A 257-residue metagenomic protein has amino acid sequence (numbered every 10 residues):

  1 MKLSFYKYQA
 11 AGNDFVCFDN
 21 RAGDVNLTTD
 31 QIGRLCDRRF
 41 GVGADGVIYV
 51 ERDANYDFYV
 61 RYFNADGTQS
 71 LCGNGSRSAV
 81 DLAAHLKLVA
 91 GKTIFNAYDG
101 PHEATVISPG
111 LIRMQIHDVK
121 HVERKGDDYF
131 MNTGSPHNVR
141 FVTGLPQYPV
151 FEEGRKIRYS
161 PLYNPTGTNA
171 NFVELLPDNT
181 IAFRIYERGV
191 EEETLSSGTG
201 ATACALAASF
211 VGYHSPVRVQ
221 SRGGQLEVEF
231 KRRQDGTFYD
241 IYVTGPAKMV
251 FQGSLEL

Functional and structural regions predicted by a protein language model:
M1-S108, V139-L257: A glycine-rich beta-to-alpha transition motif near the start of alpha/beta enzyme domains, typified by
M114-D127, E152-I157: Active-site glycine-rich loop that binds ribose-phosphate moieties when present
E123-M131, Q252-L257: Extended Gly/Ser/Thr-rich low-complexity repeat segments, especially those forming or decorating extracellular
